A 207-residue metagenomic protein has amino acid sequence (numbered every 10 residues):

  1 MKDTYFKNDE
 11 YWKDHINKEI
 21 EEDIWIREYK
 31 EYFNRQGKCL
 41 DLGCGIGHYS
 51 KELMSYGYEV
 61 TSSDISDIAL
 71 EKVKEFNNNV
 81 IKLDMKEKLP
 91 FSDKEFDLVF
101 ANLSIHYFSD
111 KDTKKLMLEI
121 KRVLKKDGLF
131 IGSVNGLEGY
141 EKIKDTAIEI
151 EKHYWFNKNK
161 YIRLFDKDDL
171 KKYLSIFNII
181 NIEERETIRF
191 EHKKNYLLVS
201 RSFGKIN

Functional and structural regions predicted by a protein language model:
M1-C39, G45-K88, I131-G204: Class I (Rossmann-like) S-adenosyl-L-methionine-dependent methyltransferase catalytic domain, capturing the SAM-binding
L89-V99: A short acidic, Gly/Pro-enriched loop at the edge of an enzyme's catalytic core that lines a small-molecule cofactor
A101-S104: A short beta-strand submotif of the Rossmann-like class I SAM-dependent methyltransferase core that lines
H106-F108: A short His-aromatic
D110-K111, I143: Conserved catalytic-core motifs of eukaryotic protein kinase domains, centered on the activation segment
K114-K126: A short glycine-rich, Lys/Arg-flanked "PGG" loop and its adjoining helix->strand segment in the class I
